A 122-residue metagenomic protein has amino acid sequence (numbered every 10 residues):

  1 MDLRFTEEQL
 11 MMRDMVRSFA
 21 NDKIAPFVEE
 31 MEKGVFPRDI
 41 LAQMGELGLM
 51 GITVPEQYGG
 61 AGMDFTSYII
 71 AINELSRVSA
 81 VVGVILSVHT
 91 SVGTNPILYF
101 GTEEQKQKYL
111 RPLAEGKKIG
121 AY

Functional and structural regions predicted by a protein language model:
M1-E8: Intrinsic disorder at enzyme termini
M11-D22: A non-catalytic, amphipathic alpha-helix used as a structural packing/dimerization or gating element in enzyme scaffolds
I24-Y122: Glycine-rich flavin
